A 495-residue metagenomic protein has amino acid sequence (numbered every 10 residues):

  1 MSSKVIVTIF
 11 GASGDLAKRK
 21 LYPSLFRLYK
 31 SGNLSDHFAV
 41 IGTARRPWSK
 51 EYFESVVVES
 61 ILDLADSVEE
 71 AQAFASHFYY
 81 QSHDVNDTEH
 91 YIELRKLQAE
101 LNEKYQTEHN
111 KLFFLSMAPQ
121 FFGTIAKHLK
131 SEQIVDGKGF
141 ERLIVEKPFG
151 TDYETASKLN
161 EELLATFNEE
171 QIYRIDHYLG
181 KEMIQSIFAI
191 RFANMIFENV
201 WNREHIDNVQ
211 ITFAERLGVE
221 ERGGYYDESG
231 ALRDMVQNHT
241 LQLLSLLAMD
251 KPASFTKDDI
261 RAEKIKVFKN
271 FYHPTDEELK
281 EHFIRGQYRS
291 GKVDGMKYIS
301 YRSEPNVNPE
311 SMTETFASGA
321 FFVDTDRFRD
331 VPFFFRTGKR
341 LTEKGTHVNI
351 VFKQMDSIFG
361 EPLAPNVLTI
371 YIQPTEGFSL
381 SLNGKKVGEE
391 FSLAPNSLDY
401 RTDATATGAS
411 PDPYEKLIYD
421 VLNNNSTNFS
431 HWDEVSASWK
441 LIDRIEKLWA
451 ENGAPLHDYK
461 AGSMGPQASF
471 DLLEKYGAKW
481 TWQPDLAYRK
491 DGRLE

Functional and structural regions predicted by a protein language model:
M1-V145, F149-E495: Secretory/organelle targeting and membrane-embedding segments
